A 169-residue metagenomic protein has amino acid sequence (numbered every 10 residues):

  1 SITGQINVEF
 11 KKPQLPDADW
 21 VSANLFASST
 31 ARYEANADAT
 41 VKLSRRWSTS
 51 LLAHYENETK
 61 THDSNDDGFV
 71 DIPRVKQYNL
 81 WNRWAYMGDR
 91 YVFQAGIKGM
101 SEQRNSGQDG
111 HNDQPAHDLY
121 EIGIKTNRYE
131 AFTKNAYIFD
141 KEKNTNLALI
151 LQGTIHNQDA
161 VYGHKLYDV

Functional and structural regions predicted by a protein language model:
S1-N24, A37-D38: N-terminal periplasmic accessory domains that precede and gate Gram-negative outer-membrane beta-barrel machines
I2, D19, Y33-A35, W47 (+3 more regions): Hydrophobic core residues within well-ordered beta-strands of beta-rich domains
E9, D38-V41, L52, R83-M87 (+1 more regions): Transmembrane beta-barrel domains of outer membrane proteins
K11-P13, S28, M100: Solvent-exposed coil/turn segments that connect beta secondary-structure elements in extracytoplasmic/periplasmic
P16-A18, R32, S44-S48, Y86-V92 (+1 more regions): Strand-connecting loop/turn motifs
W20-N24, S48-L52, W81, V92-Q94 (+1 more regions): Residue-level detector of the transmembrane beta-barrel scaffold of outer-membrane proteins
L25-A35: Solvent-exposed loop/turn segments connecting transmembrane beta-strands in outer-membrane beta-barrel proteins
E58-N79, M87-L147, G153-V169: Flexible loop and strand-edge segments within Gram-negative outer membrane beta-barrel domains
